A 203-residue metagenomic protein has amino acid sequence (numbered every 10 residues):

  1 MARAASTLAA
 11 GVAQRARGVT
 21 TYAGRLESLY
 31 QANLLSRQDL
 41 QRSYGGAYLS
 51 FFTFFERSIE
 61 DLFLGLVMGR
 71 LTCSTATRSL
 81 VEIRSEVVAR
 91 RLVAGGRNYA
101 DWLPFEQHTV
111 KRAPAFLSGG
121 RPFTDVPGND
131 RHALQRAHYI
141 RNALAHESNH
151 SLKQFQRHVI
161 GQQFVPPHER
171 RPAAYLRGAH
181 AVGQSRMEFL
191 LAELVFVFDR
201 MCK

Functional and structural regions predicted by a protein language model:
M1, E82-R90, Q162-A174: Short, helix-capping/interhelical loops that line the mouth of catalytic, cofactor-, or ligand-binding pockets
M1-T53: Charged alpha-helical initiation segments
Q31-L34, Q38, A113-V195, C202-K203: Charge-enriched, short contiguous segments at helix-coil
L40-I140, K153: Helix-loop junctions and short alpha-helical segments
